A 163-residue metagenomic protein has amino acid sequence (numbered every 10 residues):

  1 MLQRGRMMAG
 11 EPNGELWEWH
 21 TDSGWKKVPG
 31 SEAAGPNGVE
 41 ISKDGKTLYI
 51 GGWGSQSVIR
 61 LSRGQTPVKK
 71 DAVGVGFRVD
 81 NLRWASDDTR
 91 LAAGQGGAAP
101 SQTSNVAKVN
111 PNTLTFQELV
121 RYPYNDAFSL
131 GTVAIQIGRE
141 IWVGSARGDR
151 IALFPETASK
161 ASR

Functional and structural regions predicted by a protein language model:
M1-E11, A92-T103, L153: Short, conserved, GDST-rich strand-edge loop motifs in beta-rich repeat architectures
G10-E15, W25-T47, V75-T89, N125-G138: Beta-rich, blade/repeat-based domains predominating in secreted/periplasmic proteins but also intracellular
G14-W17, S57-I59, N105-A107, R150-A152: A short loop-to-beta-strand structural motif that recurs across blades of beta-propeller domains
W17-G38, S57-G76, N110-D126: Blade-edge beta-strand/turn elements of extracellular beta-propeller and related beta-sheet repeat scaffolds
I50, L91-A93, V143-G144: Residue position within the beta-strands of beta-propeller blades
W53, Q95-G97, A146-G148: Short loop/turn segments immediately following the C-termini of beta-strands
G74-Y124: Loop/turn-rich, solvent-exposed surfaces of beta-rich toroidal or solenoidal domains
L130-R163: Blade-level signature of beta-propeller repeat domains, shared across WD40, Kelch, NHL, RCC1 and BNR/Asp-box propellers
